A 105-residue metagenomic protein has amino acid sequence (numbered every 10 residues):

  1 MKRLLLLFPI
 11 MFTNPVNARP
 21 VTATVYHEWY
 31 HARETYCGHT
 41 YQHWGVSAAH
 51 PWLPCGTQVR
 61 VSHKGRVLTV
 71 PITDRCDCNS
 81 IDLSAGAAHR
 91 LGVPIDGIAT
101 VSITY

Functional and structural regions predicted by a protein language model:
L4, I10, N14-Y105: Secreted/periplasmic proteins
